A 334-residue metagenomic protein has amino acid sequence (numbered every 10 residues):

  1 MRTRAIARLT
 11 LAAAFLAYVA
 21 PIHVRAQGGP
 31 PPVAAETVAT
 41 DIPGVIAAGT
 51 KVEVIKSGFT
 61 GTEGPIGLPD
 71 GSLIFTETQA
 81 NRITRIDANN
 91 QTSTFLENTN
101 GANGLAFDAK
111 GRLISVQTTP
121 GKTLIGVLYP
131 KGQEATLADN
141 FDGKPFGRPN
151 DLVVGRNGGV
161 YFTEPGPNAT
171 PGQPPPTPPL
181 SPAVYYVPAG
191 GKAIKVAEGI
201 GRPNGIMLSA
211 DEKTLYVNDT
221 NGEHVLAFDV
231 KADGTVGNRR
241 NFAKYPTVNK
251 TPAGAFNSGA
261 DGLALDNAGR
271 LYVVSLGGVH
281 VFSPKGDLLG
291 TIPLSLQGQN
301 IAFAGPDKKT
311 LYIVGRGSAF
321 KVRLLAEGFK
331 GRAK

Functional and structural regions predicted by a protein language model:
Q27-K51, P178-S181, V236, G331-K334: Blade/loop signatures of beta-propeller domains
G29-P30, T118, F162-P179, L324: Short, conserved, GDST-rich strand-edge loop motifs in beta-rich repeat architectures
P31-D41, G49-R82: Beta-strand-rich domains and repeat architectures in extracellular enzymes and scaffolds, especially beta-propellers
T40-S57, N89-N98, Y129-G143, A183-R202 (+2 more regions): Blade-edge beta-strand/turn elements of extracellular beta-propeller and related beta-sheet repeat scaffolds
S57-S72, N98-L124, D142-V160, P178-V184 (+4 more regions): Beta-rich, blade/repeat-based domains predominating in secreted/periplasmic proteins but also intracellular
R82-T84, T123-G126, P182-Y185, H224-L226 (+2 more regions): A short loop-to-beta-strand structural motif that recurs across blades of beta-propeller domains
A227-V236, R323-G331: Short loop/turn segments immediately following beta-strands, especially the blade-tip and inter-blade linker loops
N300-K334: Blade-level signature of beta-propeller repeat domains, shared across WD40, Kelch, NHL, RCC1 and BNR/Asp-box propellers
